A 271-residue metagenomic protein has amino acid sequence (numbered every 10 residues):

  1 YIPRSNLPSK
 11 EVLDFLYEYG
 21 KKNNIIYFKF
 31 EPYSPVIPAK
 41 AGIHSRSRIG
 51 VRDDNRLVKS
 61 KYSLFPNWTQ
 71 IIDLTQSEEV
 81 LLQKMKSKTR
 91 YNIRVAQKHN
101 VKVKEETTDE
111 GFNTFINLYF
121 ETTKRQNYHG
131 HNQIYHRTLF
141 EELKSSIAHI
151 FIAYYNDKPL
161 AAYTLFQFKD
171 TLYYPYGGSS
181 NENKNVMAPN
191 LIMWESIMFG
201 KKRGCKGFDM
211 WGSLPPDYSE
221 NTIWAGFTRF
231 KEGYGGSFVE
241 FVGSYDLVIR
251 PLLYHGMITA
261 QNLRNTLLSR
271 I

Functional and structural regions predicted by a protein language model:
P3, K29-E31, E106, P175 (+1 more regions): A cross-family glycoside hydrolase active-site/sugar-binding cleft signature
P3-I37: A gly/proline- and charged-residue-enriched helix-loop-helix capping module
D14-E18, R137-H255: Aromatic (often tryptophan-rich) hydrophobic motifs at membrane interfaces
Y33-I37, D54-N185, M198: A conserved beta-strand-loop-helix scaffold within acyl/acetyltransferase catalytic domains
G42-R46, V51-D53: A cross-taxon signal for low-complexity, glycine/charged-rich
V248-I271: Membrane-proximal basic amphipathic "stem/tether" segments
